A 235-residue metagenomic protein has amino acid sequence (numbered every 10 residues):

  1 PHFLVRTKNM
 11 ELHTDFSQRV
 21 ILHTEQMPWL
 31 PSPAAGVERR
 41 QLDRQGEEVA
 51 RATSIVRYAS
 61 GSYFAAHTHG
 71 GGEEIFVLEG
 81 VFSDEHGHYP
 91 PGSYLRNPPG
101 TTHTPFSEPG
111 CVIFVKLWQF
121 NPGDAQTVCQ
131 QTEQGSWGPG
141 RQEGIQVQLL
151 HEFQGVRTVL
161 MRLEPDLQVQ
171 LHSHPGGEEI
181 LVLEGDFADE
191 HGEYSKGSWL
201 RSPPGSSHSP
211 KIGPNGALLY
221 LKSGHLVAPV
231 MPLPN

Functional and structural regions predicted by a protein language model:
F3-E48, G110-G155, N235: A short, N-terminal "cap"/entry segment at the start of jelly-roll beta-barrel domains of the cupin/DSBH fold
V37, H88, P99-G123, P204-V230: Ligand-binding loop in jelly-roll beta-barrel domains
S54-I55, A65-H69, H86-G87, P105-F106 (+4 more regions): Short histidine-centered beta-strand/loop micro-motifs that create catalytic or ligand/metal-coordination sites
A59-S62, H69-D84, H174-E190, K196: Glycine- and acidic-residue-biased ligand/ion/polar-headgroup-sensing regions
F64, F76, F82, L95 (+4 more regions): Fold-core signature of tandem repeat domains
S83-G100, D189-H208: Short acidic-glycine-tyrosine-enriched beta hairpin
T132, G138-E184, D189: Surface-exposed interaction/gating patches
